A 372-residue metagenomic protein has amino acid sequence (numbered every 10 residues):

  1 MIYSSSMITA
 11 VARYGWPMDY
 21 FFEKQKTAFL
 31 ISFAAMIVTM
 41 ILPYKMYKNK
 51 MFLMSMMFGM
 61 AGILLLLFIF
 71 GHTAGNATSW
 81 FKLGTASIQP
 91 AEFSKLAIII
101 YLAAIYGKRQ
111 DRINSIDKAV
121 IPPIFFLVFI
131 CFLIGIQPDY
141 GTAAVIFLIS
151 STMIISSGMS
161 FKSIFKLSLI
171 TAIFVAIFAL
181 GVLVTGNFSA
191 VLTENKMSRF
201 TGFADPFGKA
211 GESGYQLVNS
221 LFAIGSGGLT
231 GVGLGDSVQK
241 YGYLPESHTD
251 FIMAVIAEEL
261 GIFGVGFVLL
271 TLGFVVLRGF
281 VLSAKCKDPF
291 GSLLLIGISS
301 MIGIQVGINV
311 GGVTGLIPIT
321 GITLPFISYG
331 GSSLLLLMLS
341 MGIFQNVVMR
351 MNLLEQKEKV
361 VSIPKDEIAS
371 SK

Functional and structural regions predicted by a protein language model:
I2-Q137, V310, T314-T320, S333-L334 (+2 more regions): Membrane-helix boundary/helix-loop-helix interface segments in multi-pass membrane proteins
T27-A35, E259-V276: Hydrophobic alpha-helical transmembrane segments
F29-F33, E92-A103, I146-S150, L270-G273 (+2 more regions): Alpha-helical transmembrane segments of multi-pass membrane proteins
F52-A61, I121-L133, Y140-T185: Hydrophobic alpha-helical segments of polytopic membrane proteins
S79-K82, D111, I149, M153 (+4 more regions): Short amphipathic alpha-helical coupling elements at transmembrane boundaries
I149-S163, G235-G264, G321-L335: Interfacial segments of multi-pass membrane proteins
L167-G264, P289: Hydrophobic, glycine- and aromatic-enriched re-entrant/interface helices and adjoining loop segments
V281-G321: Loop-to-helix entry and N-terminal half of a specific, functionally important transmembrane alpha helix in multi-pass
